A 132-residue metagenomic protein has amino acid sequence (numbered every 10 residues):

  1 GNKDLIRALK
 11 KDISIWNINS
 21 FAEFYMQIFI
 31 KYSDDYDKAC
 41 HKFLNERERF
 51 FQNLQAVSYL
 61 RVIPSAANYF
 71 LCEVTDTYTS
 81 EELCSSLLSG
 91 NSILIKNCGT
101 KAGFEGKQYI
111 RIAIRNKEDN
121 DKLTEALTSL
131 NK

Functional and structural regions predicted by a protein language model:
G1-I63: PLP-dependent aminotransferase class I/II
L9, L83, L123-A126: Hydrophobic side chains in well-ordered alpha-helices
I15, R61-V62, S85, K101-G103: Short secondary-structure boundary/capping segments
N17-N19, N68, N120: Asparagine-centered polar/low-complexity signal
F43-L44, E48, L54-N91, I114: Conserved PLP-binding catalytic core of the aspartate aminotransferase-like
S89-N91, K101-K132: PLP-dependent enzyme catalytic core of the Aspartate aminotransferase-like
C98: Beta-hairpin "wing" of winged helix-turn-helix
